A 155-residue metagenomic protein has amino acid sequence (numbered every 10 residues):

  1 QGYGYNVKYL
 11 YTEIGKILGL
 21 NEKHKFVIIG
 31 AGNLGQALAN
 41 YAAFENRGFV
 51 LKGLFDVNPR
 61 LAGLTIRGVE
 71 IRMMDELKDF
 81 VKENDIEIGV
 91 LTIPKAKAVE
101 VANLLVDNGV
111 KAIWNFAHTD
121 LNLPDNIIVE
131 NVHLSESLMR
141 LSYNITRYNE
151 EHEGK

Functional and structural regions predicted by a protein language model:
Q1-T92, K97-N108, P124-N149, K155: Hydrophobic, well-ordered beta-alpha structural blocks that scaffold small-molecule cofactor pockets
I93, F116-H118: Short secondary-structure boundary segments
L121: Active-site proximal helix/loop that lines the substrate pocket of Rossmann-like NAD(P)-dependent oxidoreductase domains
